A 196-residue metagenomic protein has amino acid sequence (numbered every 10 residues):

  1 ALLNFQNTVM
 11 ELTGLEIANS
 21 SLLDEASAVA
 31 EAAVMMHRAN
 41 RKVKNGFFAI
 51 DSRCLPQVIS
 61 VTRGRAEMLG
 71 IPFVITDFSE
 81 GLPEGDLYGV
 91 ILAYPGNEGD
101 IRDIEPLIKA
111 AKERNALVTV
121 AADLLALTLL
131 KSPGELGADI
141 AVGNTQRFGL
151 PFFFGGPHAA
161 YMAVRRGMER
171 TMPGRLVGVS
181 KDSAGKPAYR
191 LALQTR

Functional and structural regions predicted by a protein language model:
A1-D86: PLP-dependent aspartate aminotransferase-fold enzymes
V9, T62-R63, V90, D123 (+1 more regions): Buried hydrophobic positions in well-ordered alpha/beta secondary-structure cores of metabolic enzymes
A49, Y88-A93, T119-A121, V142 (+1 more regions): Structural motif
P56, E80-G81, Y94-D100, A126-T128 (+1 more regions): Short, small-residue-enriched loops and turns at beta-alpha junctions that line or gate enzyme active sites
I75-S79, V90-I91, I108, T119-A122 (+1 more regions): Pyridoxal 5′-phosphate
P95-R114, L125-S132: Active-site core of PLP-dependent enzymes with the aminotransferase class I/II
G134-L150: Conserved active-site segment immediately N-terminal to the catalytic lysine that forms the internal aldimine
P151-R196: Active-site C-terminal subdomain of aminotransferase-like
